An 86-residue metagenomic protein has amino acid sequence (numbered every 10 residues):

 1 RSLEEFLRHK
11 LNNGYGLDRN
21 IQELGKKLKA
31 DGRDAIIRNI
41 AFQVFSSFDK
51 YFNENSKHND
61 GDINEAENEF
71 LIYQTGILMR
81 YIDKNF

Functional and structural regions predicted by a protein language model:
R1-G14: Hydrophobic alpha-helical packing segments in soluble, helical-rich domains
D18-F86: Long, charged low-complexity segments
